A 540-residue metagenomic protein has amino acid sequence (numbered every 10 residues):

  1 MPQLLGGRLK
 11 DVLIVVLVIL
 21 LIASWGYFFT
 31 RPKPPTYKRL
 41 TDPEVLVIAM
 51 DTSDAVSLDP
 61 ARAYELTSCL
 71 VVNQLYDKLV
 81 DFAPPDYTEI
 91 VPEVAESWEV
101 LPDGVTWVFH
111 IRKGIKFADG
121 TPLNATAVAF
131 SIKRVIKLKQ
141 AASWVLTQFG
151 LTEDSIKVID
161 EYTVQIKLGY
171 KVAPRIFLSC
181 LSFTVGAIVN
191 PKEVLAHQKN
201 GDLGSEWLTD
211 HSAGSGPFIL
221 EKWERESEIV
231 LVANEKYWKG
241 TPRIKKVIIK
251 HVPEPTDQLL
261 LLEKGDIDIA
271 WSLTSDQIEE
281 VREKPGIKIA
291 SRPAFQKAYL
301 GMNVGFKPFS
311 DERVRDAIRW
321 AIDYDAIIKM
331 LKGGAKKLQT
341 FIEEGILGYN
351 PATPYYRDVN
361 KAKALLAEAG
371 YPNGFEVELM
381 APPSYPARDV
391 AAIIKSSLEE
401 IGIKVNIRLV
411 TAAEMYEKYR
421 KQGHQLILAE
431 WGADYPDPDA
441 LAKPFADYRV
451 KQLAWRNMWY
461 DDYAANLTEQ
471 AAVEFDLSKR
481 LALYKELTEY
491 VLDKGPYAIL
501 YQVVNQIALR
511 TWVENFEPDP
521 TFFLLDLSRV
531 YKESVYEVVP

Functional and structural regions predicted by a protein language model:
A49-P102, K133, H211-S215: N-terminal lobe/hinge region of extracytoplasmic solute-binding protein
T67-L70, E224, A321-Y349, Y385-K395 (+1 more regions): Detector for C-terminal structural segments
A83, V232-E235, R292-A317, A321 (+3 more regions): A bilobed periplasmic-binding-protein/Venus flytrap-type ligand-binding module shared by bacterial periplasmic
A83-P85, S182-P242, K246, V359-N360 (+3 more regions): Gly/Pro-rich hinge or "lid" segments in bacterial periplasmic/extracellular proteins
E96-A141, Q165, Q258-L261, P308-S310: Aromatic- and charge-enriched surface segment that lines or borders ligand/interaction sites
H110, W144-H197: Surface-exposed binding/hinge segments that line and control ligand-binding clefts or catalytic entry sites
E206, N234-E280, K404-N406: Ligand-site clamp/hinge motif
F218, N303, K336-E368, S384-D389: Structural transition elements
